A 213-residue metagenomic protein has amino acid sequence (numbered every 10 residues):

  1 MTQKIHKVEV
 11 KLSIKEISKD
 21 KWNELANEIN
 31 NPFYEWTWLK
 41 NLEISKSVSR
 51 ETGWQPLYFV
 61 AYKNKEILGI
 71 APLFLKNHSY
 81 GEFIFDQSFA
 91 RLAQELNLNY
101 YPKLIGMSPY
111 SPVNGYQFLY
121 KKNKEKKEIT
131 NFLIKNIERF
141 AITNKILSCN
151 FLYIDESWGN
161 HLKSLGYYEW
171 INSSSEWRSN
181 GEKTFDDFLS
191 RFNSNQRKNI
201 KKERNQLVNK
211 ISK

Functional and structural regions predicted by a protein language model:
M1-K213: N-acyltransferase acceptor-side catalytic subdomain
